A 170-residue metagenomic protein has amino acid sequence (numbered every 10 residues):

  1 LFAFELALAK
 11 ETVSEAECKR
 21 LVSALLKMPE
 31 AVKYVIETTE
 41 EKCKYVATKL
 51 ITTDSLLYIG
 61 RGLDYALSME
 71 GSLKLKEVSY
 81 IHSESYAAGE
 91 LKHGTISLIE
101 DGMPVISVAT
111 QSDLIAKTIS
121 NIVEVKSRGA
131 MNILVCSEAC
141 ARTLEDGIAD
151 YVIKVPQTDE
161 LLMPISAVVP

Functional and structural regions predicted by a protein language model:
L1-P104: Active-site phosphate/pyrophosphate-binding segments
L1-P29, L98, M103-P170: Phosphate-moiety recognition in structured ligand-binding domains
